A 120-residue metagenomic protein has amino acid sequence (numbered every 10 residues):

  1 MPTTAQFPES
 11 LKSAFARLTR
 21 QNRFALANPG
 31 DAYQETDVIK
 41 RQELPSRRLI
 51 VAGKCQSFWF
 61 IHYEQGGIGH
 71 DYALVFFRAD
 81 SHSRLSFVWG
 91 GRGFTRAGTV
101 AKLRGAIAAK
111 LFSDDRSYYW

Functional and structural regions predicted by a protein language model:
M1-F58, G91-W120: Flexible low-complexity loop/turn motifs enriched in small/helix-breaking residues
L44-P45, F60, G69-V75: Short, surface-exposed coil-to-beta transition loops
V51-K54, G67-G69, F77: Mid-length scaffold segments of soluble, non-membrane domains
I61, R84-V88: Short hydrophobic/aromatic-rich beta-strand segments that constitute the beta-sheet cores of beta-sandwich/beta-barrel
Q65-I68, G93-T95: Solvent-exposed loop/turn segments at secondary-structure junctions within structured extracellular/periplasmic domains
D71-L85: A short, surface-exposed beta-strand/turn
